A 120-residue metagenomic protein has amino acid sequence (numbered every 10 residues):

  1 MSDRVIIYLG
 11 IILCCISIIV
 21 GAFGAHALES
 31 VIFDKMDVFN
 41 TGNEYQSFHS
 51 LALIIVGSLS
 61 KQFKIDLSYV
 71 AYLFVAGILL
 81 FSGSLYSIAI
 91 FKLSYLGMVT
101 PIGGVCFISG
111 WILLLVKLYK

Functional and structural regions predicted by a protein language model:
M1-K120: Polytopic transmembrane helical bundles with strong interfacial aromatic enrichment
